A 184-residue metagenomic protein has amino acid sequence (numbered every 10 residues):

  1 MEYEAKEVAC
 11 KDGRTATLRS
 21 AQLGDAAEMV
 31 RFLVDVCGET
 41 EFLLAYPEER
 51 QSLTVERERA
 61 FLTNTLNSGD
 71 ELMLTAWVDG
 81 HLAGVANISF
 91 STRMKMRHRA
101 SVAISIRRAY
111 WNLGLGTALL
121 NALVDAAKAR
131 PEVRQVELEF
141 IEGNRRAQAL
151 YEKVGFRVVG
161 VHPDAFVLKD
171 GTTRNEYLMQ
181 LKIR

Functional and structural regions predicted by a protein language model:
M1-R14, D170-R184: Terminal substrate-recognition subdomain of acyl/acetyltransferases
T17-R31: A short beta-loop-alpha structural element at the N-terminal edge of CoA-dependent acyl/N-acetyltransferase catalytic
C37, E49-H98, A103-A109, L120 (+2 more regions): Acetyl-CoA-dependent GNAT
T40-E48: A short, aromatic/hydrophobic, helix- or strand-capping loop or linear motif that either lines the entrance/gate
L113, T117-A118, A129, E142-V161: Conserved active-site alpha-helix within GNAT-family acetyltransferase domains
L120, A127-E139: Conserved GNAT acetyl-CoA-binding A-motif
Q135-F140, E152-T172: Conserved catalytic-core motifs of GNAT/GCN5-like acyltransferases
